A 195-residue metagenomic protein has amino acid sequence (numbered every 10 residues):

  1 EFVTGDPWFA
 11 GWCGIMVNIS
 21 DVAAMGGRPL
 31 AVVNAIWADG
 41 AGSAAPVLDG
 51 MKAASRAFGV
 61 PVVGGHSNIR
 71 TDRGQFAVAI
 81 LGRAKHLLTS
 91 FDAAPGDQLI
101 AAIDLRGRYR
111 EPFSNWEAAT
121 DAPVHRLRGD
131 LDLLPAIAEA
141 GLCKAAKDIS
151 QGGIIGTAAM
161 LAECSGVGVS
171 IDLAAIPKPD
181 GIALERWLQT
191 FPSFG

Functional and structural regions predicted by a protein language model:
E1-G195: Helix-biased detector of long, well-ordered alpha-helical tracts
